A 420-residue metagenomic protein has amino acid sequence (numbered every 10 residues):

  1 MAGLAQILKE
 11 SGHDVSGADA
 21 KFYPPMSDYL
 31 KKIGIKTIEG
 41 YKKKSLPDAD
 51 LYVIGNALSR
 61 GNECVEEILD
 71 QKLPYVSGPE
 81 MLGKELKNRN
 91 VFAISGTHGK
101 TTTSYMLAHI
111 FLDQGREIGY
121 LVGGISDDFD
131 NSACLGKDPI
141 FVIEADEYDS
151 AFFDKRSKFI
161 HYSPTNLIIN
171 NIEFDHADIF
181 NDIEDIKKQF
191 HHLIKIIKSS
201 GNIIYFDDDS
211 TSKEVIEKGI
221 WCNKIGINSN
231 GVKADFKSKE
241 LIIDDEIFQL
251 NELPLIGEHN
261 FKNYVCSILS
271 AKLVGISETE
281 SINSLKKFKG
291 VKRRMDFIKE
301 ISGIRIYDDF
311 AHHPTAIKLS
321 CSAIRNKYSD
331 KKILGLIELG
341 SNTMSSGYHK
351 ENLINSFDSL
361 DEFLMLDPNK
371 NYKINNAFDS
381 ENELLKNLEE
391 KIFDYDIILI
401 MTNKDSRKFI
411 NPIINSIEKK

Functional and structural regions predicted by a protein language model:
M1-F22, K31-K36, D48, Y52 (+4 more regions): ATP-dependent carboxylate-amine ligase
I7-H13, K31, K44-P47, N56 (+4 more regions): Phosphate-binding loop of NTP-binding sites
A20-Y23, Y41-K44, N56-R60, E80 (+5 more regions): Short, polar loop motifs at secondary-structure junctions
I38-Y41, G78-G83, L121-G124, G219-S238 (+3 more regions): Beta-strand->loop->alpha-helix junctions that form or flank phosphate-binding loops in nucleotide-handling enzymes
S77, T102, H259-V265, H312: A generic structural signal for residues located within well-ordered alpha-helices of large catalytic or ligand-binding
I160-F174, D185, S210-E214, L250 (+1 more regions): A conserved, hydrophobic alpha-helical segment in the catalytic core of large ATP/adenylate-utilizing enzymes
K239-D245: Short polybasic amphipathic segments
